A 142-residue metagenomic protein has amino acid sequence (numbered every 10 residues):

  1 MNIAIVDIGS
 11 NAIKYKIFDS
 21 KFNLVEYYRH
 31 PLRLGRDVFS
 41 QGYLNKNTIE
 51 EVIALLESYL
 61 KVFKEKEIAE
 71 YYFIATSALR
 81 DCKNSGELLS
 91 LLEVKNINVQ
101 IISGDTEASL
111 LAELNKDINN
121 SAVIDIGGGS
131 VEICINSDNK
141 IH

Functional and structural regions predicted by a protein language model:
M1-S10, K16-V123, C134-H142: Nucleotide/phosphate-binding catalytic cleft detector across ATP-hydrolyzing and phosphate-transferring enzymes
G129, I133: Active-site-adjacent helix-turn-beta-strand microarchitecture at beta-sheet edges that either contains or buttresses
